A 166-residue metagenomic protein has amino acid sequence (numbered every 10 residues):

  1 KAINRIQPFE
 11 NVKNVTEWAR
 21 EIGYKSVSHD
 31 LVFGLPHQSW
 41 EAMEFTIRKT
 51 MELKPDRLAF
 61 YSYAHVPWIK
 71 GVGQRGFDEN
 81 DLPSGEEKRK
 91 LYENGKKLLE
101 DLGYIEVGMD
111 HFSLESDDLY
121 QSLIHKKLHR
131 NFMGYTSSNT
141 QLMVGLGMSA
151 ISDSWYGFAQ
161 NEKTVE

Functional and structural regions predicted by a protein language model:
K1-E166: C-terminal scaffold of the Radical SAM
